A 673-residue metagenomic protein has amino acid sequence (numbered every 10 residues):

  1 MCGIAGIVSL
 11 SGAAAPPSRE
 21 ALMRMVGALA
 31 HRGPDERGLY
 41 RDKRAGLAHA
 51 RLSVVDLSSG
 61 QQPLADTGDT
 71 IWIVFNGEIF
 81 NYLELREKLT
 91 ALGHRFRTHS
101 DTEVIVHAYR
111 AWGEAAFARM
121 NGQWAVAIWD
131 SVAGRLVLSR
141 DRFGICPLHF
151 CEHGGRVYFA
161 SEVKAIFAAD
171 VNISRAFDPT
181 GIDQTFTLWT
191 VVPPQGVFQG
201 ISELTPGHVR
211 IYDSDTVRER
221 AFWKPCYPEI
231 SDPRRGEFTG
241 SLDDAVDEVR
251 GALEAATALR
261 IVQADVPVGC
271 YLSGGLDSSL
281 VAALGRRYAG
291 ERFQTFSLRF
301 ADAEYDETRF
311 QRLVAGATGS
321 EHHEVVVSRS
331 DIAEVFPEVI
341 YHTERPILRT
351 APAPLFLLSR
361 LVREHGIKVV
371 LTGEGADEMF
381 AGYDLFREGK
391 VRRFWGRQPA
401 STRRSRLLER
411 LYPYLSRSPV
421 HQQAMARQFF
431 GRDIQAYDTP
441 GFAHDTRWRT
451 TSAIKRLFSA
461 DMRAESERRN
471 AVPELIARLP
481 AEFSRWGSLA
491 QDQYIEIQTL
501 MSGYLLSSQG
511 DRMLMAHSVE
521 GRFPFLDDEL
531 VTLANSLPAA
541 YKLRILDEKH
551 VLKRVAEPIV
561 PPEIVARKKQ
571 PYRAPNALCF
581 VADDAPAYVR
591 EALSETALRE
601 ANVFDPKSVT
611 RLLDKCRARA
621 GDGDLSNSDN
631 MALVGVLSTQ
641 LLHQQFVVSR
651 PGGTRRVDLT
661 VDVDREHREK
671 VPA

Functional and structural regions predicted by a protein language model:
M1-E344, L355, E557-P558, E563 (+2 more regions): Cysteine-centered catalytic environments shared across enzyme families
M1-I4, P16, A91, S174 (+7 more regions): Adenosyl-5′-phosphate
L83, R135-V137, C146-P147, F167 (+4 more regions): Short catalytic/ligand-binding loop motif for oxyanion handling, primarily in non-cytosolic enzymes, centered on
R142, L357-P419, S507-L530: Active-site adenylate/phosphate-handling loop in enzymes that bind or generate adenylated species
T308-R309, F336-P337, A381-F386, L578-C579: Short aromatic-enriched loop/helix-cap "lid" or pocket-rim segments at secondary-structure transitions that line
V339-I340, D384-V391, P651-T654: Short secondary-structure boundary/capping segments
I347-R349: Acceptor-substrate binding/catalytic loop of class I
